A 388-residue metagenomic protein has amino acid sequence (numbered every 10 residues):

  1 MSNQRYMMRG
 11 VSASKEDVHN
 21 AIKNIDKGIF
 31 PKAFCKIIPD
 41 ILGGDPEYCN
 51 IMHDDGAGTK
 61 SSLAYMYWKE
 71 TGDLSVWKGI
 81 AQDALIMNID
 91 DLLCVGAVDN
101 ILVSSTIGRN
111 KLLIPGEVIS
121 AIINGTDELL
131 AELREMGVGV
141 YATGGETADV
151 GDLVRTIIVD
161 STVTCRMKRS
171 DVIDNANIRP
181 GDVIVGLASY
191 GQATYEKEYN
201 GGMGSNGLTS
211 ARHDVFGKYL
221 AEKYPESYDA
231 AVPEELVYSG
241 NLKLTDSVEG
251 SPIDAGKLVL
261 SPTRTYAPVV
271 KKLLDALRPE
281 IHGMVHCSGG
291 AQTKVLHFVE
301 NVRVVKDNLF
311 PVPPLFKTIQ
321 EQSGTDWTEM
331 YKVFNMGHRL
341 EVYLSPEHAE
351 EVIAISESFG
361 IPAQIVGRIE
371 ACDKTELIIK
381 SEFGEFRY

Functional and structural regions predicted by a protein language model:
M1-Y388: Helix-biased detector of long, well-ordered alpha-helical tracts
